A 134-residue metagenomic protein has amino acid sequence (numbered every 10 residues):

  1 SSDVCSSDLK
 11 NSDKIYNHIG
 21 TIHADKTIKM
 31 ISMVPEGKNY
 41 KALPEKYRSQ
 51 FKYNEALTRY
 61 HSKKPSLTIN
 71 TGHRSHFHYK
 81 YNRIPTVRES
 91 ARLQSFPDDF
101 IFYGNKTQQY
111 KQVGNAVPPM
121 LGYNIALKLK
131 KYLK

Functional and structural regions predicted by a protein language model:
S1-K134: C-terminal target-recognition/interaction regions appended to catalytic cores
